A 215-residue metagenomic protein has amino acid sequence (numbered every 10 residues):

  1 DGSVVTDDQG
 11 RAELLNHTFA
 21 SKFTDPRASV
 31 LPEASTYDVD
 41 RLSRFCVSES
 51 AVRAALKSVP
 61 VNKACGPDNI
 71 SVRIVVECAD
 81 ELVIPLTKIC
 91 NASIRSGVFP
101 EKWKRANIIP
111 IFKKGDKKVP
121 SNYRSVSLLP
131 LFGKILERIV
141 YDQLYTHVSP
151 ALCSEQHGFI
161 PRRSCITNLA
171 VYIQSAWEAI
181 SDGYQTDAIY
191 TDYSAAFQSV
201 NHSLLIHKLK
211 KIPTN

Functional and structural regions predicted by a protein language model:
D1-N122, I135: Surface-exposed loop/turn segments and immediately adjacent short secondary-structure elements within folded domains
A20, T24, V83, S121-L152 (+2 more regions): Conserved pre-motif C helix in the palm subdomain of viral-like polymerases
N62-I70, V119-L128, T167-H207: Conserved catalytic palm subdomain of right-hand nucleotidyl-transferase polymerases, strongest for RNA-directed enzymes
N69-C78, Q156-R163, Y190-A196: Conserved short loop/turn motifs at secondary-structure junctions
L86-I89, Y172, L209: Structural preference for long, well-ordered alpha-helical segments in enzyme cores
R105, S149-H157: A short alpha-helix capping/helix-loop junction motif
I109-F112, L129, I160: Residues in well-ordered beta-strands of folded domains
K210-N215: Short, intrinsically disordered, charge-balanced linker/junction segments flanking boundaries in proteins
